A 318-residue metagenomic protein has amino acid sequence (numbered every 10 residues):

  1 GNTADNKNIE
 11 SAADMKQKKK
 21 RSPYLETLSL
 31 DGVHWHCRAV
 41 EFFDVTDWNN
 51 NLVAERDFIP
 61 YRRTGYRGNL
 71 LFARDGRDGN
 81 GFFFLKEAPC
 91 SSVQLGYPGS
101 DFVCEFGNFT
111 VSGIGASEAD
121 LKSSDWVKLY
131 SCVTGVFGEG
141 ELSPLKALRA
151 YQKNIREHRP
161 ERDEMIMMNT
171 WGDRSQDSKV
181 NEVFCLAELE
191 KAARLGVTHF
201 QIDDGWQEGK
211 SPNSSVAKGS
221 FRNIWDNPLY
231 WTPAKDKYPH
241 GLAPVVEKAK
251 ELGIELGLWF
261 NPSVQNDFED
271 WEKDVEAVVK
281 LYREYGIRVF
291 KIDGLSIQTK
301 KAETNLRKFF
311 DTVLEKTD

Functional and structural regions predicted by a protein language model:
G1-A150: N-terminal accessory beta-strand-rich subdomains and adjacent acidic, glycine-rich linkers that precede catalytic cores
L70, N80, E251, T312-E315: A generic structural signal for well-ordered alpha-helical segments enriched in polar/charged residues
A150-E164: N-terminal amphipathic alpha-helix/helix-capping segment at the start of soluble metabolic enzymes
A150-K153, F200, D311: Short, well-ordered amphipathic alpha-helices
R156-E157, E190, K280, V313: Short, flexible, glycine/charge-rich loop motifs used to bind or transfer phosphoryl groups or to couple energy/partner
E164-K300, L306: Aromatic-lined carbohydrate-binding/catalytic grooves of carbohydrate-active enzymes
E303-D318: Catalytic-core region of carbohydrate-active enzymes that cleave or remodel glycosidic bonds
